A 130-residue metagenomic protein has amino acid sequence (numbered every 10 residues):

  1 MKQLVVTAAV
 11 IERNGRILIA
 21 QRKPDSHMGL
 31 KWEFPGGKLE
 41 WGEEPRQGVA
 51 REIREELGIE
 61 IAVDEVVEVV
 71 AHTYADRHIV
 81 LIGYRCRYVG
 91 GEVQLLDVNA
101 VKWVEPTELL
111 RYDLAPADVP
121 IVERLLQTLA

Functional and structural regions predicted by a protein language model:
M1-I17, K38: Conserved N-terminal beta-strand and adjoining loop/helix that marks the start of the Nudix/MutT-like hydrolase domain
I11-E12, I19, C86-Y88, W103: Conserved hydrophobic "DFG−1" position in protein kinase catalytic cores
L18, E33, G83: Conserved beta-strand segments that form the floor/walls of ligand-binding pockets within enzyme and binding domains
R22-D25, L114: Short coil/turn segments
S26-L30: A conserved beta-turn-beta hairpin within the catalytic core of GNAT-like acetyltransferases that forms part
F34-V66, E105: The catalytic Nudix box helix
V70-V93, K102, L125: Active-site-adjacent beta-strand/loop module that shapes the phosphate/pyrophosphate-binding cleft
Q94-A130: Nudix hydrolase/Nudix homology domain
